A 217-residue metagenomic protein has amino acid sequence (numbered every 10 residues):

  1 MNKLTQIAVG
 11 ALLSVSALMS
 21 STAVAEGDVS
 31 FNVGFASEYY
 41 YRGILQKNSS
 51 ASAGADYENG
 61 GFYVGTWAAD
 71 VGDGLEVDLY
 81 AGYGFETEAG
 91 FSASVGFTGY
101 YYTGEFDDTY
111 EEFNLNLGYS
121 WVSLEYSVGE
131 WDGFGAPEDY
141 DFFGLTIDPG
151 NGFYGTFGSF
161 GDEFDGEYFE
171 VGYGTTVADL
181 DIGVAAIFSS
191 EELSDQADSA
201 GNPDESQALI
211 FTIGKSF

Functional and structural regions predicted by a protein language model:
N2-F217: Outer-membrane beta-barrel proteins
